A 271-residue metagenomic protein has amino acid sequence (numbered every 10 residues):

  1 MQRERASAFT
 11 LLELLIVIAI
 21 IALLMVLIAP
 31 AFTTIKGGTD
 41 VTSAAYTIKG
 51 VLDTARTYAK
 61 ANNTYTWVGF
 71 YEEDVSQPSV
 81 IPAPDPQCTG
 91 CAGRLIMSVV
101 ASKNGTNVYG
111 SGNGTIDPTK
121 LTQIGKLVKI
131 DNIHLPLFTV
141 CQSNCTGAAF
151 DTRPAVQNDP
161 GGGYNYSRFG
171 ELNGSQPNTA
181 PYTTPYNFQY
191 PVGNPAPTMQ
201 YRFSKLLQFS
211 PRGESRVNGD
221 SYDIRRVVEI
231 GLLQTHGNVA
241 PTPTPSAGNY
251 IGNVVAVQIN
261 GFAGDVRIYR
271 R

Functional and structural regions predicted by a protein language model:
Q2, A6-F9, L27-T57, A61 (+2 more regions): N-terminal helix-rich module
S7, E13-I16: Internal alpha-helical transmembrane segments of multi-pass membrane proteins, especially GPCRs
L15-A31: Alpha-helical hydrophobic helix detector
